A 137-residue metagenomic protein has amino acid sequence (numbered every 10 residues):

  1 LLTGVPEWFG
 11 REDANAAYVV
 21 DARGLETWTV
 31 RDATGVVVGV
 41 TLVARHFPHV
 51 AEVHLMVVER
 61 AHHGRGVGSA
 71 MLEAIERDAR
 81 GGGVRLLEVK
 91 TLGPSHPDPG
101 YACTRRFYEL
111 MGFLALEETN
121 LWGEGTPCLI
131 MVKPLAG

Functional and structural regions predicted by a protein language model:
L1-L55, E59-R60, L72-E73, D78 (+3 more regions): Acetyl-CoA-dependent GNAT
L25, T126-I130: Short hydrophobic/aromatic beta-strand or adjacent loop that forms the aromatic wall/cage of a ligand/substrate-binding
M56-G64, L92-S95: A short, internal acetyl-CoA/4′-phosphopantetheine-binding micro-motif in the GNAT/acyltransferase core
R65, S69: Residues forming the Rossmann-fold NAD(P)(H) cofactor-binding site
A79-G100: Conserved GNAT acetyl-CoA-binding A-motif
Y101-T104, E118-P127: Short glycine/proline-centered loop/turn elements that form peptide/ligand docking sites
R105-F107, P134: Short, hinge-like loop/turn segments at secondary-structure boundaries
Y108, F113: Conserved active-site tyrosine of GNAT-family acetyltransferases
